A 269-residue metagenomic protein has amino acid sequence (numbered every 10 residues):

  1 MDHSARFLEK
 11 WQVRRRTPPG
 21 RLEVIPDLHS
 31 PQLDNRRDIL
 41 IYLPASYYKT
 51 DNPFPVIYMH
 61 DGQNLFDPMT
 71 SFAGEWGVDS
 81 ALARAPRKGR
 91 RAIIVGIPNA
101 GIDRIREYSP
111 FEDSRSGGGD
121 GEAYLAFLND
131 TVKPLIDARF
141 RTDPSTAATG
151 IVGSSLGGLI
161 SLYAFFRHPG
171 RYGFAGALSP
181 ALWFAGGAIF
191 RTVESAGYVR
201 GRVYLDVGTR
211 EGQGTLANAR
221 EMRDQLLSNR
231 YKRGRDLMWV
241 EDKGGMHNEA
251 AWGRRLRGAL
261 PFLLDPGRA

Functional and structural regions predicted by a protein language model:
M1-A269: Non-catalytic cap/lid and distal C-terminal segments of serine-dependent acyl enzymes
